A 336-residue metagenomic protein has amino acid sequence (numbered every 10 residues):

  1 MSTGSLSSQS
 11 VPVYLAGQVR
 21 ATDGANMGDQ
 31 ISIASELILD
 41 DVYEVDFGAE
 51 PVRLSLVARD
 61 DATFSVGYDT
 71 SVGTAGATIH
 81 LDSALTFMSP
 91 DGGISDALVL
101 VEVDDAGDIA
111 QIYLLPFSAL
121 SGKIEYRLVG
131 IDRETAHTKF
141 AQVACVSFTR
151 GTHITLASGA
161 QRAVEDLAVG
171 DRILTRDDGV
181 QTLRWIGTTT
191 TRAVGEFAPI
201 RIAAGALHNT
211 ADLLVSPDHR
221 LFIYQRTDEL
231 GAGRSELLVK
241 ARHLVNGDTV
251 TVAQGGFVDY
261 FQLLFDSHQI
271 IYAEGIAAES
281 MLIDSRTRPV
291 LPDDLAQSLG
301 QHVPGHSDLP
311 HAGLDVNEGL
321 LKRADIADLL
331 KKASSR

Functional and structural regions predicted by a protein language model:
L6-N26, I31-R53, V57, F64-A75 (+8 more regions): Sequence-level preference for short, compositionally simple segments enriched in small aliphatic or small polar residues
I79, F148, Q161-A168, I173-L174 (+2 more regions): Short, well-ordered loop/turn sites that connect or cap secondary structure elements
L85, I154, L167-L174, L221: Generic structural signal for buried aliphatic residues
G93, A160, G179, N209-A211: Short acidic/polar mixed-charge low-complexity motifs
I94-L98, V164, D177-T189, A193: Short, Lys/Arg- and Gly-enriched loop/turn segments at beta-strand edges
V143, H153-T155, A163: A short, contiguous structural element within a folded domain that forms the immediate neighborhood of a functional site
T149-A157, I186-L291: Long beta-strand-rich cores associated with HINT superfamily self-processing modules
